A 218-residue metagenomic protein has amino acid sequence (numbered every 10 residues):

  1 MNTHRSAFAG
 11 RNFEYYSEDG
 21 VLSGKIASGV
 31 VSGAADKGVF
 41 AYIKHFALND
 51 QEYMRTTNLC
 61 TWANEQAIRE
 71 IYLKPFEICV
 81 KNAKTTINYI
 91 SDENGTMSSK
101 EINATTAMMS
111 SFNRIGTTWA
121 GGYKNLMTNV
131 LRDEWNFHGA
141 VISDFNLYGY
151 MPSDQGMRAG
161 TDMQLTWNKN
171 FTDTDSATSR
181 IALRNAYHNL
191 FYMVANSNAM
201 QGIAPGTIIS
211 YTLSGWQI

Functional and structural regions predicted by a protein language model:
M1-I218: Glycoside hydrolase catalytic-domain context in secreted enzymes
